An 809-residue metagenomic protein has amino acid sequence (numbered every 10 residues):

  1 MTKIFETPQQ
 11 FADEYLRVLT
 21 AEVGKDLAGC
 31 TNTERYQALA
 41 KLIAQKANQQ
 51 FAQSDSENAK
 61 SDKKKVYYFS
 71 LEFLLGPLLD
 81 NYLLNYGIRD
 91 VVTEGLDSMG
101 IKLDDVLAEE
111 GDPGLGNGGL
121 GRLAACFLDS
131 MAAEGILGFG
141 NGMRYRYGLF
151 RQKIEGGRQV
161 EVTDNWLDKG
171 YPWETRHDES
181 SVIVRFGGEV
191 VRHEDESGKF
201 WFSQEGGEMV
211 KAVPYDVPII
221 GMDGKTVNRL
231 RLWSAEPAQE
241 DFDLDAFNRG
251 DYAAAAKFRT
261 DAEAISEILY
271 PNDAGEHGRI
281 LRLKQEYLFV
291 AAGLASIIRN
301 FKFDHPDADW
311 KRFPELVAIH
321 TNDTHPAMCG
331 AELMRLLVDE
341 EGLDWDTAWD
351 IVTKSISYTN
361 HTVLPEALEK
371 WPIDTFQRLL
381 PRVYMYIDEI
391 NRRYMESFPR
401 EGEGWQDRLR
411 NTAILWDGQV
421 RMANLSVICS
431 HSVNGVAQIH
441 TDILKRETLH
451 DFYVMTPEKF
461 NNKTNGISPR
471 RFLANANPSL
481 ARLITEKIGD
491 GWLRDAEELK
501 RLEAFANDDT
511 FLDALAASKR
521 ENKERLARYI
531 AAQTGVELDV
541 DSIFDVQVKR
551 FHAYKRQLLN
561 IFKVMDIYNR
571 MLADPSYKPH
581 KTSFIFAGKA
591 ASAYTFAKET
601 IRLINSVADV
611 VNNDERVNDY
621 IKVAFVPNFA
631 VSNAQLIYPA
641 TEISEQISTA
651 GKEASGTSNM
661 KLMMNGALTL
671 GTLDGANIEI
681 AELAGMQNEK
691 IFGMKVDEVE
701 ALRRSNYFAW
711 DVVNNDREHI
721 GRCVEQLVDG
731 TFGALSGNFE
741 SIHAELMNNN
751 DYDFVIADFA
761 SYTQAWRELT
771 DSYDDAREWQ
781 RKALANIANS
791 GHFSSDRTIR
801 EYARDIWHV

Functional and structural regions predicted by a protein language model:
M1-V809: A conserved ligand/cofactor-binding region detector
